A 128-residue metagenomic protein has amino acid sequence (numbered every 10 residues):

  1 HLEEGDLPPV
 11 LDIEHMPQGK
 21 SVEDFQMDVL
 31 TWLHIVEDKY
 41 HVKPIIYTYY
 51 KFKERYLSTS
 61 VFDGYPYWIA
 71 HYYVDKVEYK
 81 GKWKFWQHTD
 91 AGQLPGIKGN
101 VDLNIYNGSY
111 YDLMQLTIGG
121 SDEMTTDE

Functional and structural regions predicted by a protein language model:
H1, F52-Y56, Y72-V74: Alpha-helical scaffolding within the catalytic cores of extracellular/periplasmic polymer-degrading hydrolases
H1-V42: Substrate-binding cleft of extracellular glycoside hydrolase catalytic domains
L7-I13, K43-Y47, P66-I69, K84-Q87: Structural recognition of the beta-strand scaffold that forms the well-ordered cores of secreted hydrolase catalytic
F25-Q26, I46-Y49, D63-Y65: A short linear-motif detector with a strong N-terminal bias
Y40-E54: Aromatic-lined carbohydrate-recognition surfaces of secreted/lumenal glycan-active proteins
S58-E128: Functionally critical loop-and-helix segments that line ligand-binding/catalytic clefts of soluble enzyme domains
